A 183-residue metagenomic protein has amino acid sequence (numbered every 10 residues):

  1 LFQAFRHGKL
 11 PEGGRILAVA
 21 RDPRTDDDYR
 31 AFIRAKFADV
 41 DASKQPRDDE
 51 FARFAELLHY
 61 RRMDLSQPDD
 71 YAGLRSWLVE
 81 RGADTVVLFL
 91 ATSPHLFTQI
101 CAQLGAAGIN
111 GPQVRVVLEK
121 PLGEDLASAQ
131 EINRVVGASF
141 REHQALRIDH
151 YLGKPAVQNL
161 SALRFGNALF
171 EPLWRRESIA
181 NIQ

Functional and structural regions predicted by a protein language model:
L1-L118, L122-Q183: Secretory/organelle targeting and membrane-embedding segments
